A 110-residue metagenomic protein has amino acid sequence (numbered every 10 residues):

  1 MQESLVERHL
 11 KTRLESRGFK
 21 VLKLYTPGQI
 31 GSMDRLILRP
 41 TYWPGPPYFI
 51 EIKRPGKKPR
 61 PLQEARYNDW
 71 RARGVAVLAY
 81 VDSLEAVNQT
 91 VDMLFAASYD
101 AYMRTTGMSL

Functional and structural regions predicted by a protein language model:
M1-T26: Acidic-basic catalytic patches of nuclease active cores, encompassing PD-(D/E)XK and other metal-cofactor nuclease
K11, E64-N68: Short amphipathic alpha-helical segments and helix-helix/interface helices
L14, W70-R71: A generic structural signal for well-ordered alpha-helical segments
G31-M33: Change "...and in nucleic-acid phosphodiester-cleaving endonucleases..." to "...and in nucleic-acid processing enzymes
R35-I37, Y48-R54: Conserved catalytic cores of phosphodiester-cleaving nucleases, focusing on short active-site segments
T41-P46: Short, solvent-exposed loop/turn segments that connect beta-strands within catalytic domains and beta-strand-rich
G56-A65: Active-site-adjacent loop/helix micro-motif of nuclease/hydrolase catalytic cores
A76-L110: Basic, glycine-rich
